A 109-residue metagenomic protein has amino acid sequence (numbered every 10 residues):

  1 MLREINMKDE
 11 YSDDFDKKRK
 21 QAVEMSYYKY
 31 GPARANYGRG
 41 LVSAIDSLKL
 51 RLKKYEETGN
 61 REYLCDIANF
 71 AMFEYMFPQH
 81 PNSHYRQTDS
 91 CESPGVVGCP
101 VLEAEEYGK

Functional and structural regions predicted by a protein language model:
M1-K109: Flexible "arm" and connector segments at domain edges
